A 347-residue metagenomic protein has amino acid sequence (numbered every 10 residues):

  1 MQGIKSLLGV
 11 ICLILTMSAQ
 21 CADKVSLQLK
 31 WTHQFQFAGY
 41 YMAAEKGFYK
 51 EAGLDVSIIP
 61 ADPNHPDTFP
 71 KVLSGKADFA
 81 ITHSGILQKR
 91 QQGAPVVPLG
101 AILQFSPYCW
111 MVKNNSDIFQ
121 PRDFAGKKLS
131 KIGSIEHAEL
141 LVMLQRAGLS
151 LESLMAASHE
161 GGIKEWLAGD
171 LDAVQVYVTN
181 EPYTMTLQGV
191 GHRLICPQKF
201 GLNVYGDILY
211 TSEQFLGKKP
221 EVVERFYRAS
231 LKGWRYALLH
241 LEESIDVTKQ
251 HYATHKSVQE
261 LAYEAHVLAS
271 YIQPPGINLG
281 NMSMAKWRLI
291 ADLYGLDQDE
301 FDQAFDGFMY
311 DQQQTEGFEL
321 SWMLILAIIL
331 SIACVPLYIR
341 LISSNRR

Functional and structural regions predicted by a protein language model:
M1-L8: Bacterial N-terminal signal peptides that target proteins for export
T16-S18: N-terminal signal peptide c-region/cleavage motif recognized by signal peptidases
K24-S158, E165, D172, V176 (+2 more regions): Short, glycine-/small- and polar/acidic-enriched structural segments that line small-molecule recognition paths
M42, Y108-I118, Y205-V222, H251 (+1 more regions): A bilobed periplasmic-binding-protein/Venus flytrap-type ligand-binding module shared by bacterial periplasmic
G85, H159-T254: Pocket-lining segment of extracytoplasmic ligand-binding domains
K219-L296: Secondary-structure end/capping motifs
D306-I329: Juxtamembrane/start-of-transmembrane alpha-helix segments at the extracytoplasmic/lumenal side of membrane anchors
I329-S344: Alpha-helical transmembrane segments
